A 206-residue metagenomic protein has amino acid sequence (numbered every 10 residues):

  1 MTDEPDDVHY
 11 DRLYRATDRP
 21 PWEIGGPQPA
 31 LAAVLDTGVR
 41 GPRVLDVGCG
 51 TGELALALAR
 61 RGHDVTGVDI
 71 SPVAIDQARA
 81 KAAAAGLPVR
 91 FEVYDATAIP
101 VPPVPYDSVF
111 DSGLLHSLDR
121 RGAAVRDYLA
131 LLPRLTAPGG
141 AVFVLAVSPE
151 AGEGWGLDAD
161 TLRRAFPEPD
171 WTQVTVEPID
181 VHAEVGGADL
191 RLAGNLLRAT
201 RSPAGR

Functional and structural regions predicted by a protein language model:
M1-V39: Conserved class I S-adenosyl-L-methionine
T51-R61: Conserved SAM-binding loop of SAM-dependent methyltransferases across substrates and taxa, primarily the Class I
S71-V73: Conserved SAM/SAH-binding beta-strand->alpha-helix loop
A78-R79: Conserved SAM-binding loop
A85-T97: Conserved SAM-binding strand-loop segment of SAM-dependent methyltransferases
V101-V109: A short acidic, Gly/Pro-enriched loop at the edge of an enzyme's catalytic core that lines a small-molecule cofactor
R126-P138: A short glycine-rich, Lys/Arg-flanked "PGG" loop and its adjoining helix->strand segment in the class I
G139-A146: Conserved beta-strand signature within the Rossmann-like core of class I S-adenosyl-L-methionine
